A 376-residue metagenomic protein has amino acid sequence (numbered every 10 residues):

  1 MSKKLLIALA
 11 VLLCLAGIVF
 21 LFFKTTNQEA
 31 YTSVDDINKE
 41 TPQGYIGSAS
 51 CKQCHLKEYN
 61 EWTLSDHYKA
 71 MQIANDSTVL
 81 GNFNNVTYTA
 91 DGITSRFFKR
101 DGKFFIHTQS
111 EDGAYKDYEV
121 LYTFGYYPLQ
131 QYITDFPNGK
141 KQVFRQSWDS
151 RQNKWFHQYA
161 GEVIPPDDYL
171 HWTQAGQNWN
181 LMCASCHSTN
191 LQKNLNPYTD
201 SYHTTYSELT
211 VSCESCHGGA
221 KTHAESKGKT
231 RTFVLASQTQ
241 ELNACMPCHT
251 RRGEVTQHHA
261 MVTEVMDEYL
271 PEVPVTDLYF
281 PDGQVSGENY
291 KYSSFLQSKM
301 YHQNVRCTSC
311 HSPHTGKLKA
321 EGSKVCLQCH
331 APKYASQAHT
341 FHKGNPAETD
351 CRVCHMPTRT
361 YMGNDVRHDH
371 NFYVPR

Functional and structural regions predicted by a protein language model:
M1-L5: Positively charged n-region of N-terminal signal peptides that target proteins for export
A8-F20: Hydrophobic membrane-insertion alpha-helices, especially the h-region of bacterial N-terminal signal peptides
K24-T41: Ser/Thr/Pro/Gly-rich low-complexity linker/stalk segments immediately outside membranes or between
Y31-D35, A49, E58-G125, Q131-F136 (+5 more regions): Primarily the internal scaffold of c-type cytochrome electron-transfer domains, especially repeated/multiheme c-type
T41-Q53: Local sequence-structure signature of Cys/Sec-based thiol-disulfide redox active-site neighborhoods
F136-K140, F144-M182, N190, N194-Y198: Propeptide (latency) domains of metzincin metalloproteases
H187: Conserved histidines in hydrophobic membrane contexts and catalytic metal-binding motifs
